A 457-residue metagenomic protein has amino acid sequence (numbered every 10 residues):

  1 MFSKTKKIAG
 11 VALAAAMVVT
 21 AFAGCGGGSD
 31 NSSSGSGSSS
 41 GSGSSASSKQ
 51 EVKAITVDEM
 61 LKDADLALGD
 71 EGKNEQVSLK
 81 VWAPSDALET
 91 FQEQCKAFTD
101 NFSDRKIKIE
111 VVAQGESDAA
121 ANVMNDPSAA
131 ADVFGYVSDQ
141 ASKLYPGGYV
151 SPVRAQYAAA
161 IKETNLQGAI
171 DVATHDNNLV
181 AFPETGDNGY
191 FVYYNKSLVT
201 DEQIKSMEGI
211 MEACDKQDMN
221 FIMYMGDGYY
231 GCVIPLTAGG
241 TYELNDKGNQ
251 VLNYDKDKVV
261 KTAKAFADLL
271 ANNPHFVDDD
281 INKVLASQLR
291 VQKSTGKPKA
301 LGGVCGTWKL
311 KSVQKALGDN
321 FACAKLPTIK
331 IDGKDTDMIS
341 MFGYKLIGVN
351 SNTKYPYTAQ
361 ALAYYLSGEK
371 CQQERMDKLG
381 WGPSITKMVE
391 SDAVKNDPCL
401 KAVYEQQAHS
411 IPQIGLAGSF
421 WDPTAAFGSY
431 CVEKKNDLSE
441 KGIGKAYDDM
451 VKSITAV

Functional and structural regions predicted by a protein language model:
S44-S48, K53, Y404-V457: Conserved C-terminal helix/tail region of periplasmic/extracytoplasmic solute-binding proteins
K49-E71, S138-Y190, E202, A322-K325 (+1 more regions): Hinge/lid segment of periplasmic solute-binding proteins
K73, L310-S312, I329, K345-S419: Mature extracytoplasmic/periplasmic domains
A97, N101-N165, S197, E202 (+1 more regions): Extracytoplasmic "Venus flytrap"/periplasmic binding protein-like
M124-N125, A129-D132, Y136, A160-Y194 (+3 more regions): A structural signal for short loop-to-beta-strand junctions that line the ligand-binding cleft of periplasmic/secreted
L179-T185, Y190, G209-L252, K258 (+1 more regions): Extracytoplasmic/periplasmic solute-binding protein
N249-I281: Glycine-centered hinge/linker elements that transmit conformational signals in sensory and ligand-binding systems
A271-Y355: Extracytoplasmic/periplasmic substrate-binding proteins
